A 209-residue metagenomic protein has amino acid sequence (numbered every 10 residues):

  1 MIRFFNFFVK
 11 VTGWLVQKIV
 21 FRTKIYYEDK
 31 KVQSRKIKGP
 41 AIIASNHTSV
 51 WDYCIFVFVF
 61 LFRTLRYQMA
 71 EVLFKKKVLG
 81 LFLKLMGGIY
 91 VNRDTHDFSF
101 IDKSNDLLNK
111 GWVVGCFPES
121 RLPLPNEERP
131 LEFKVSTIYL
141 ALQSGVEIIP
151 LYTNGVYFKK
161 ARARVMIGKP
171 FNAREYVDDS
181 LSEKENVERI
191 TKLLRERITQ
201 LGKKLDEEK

Functional and structural regions predicted by a protein language model:
M1-I42, W51-I55, L85-G88, V165 (+1 more regions): Membrane-anchoring hydrophobic helices of lipid-metabolizing enzymes
F4, I101-K209: Non-catalytic C-terminal accessory region of glycerolipid acyltransferases and related lyso-lipid remodeling enzymes
F21-T23, R63-L65, M86, W112 (+1 more regions): A structural micro-motif
K24-Y26, T95-F100: Glycine-rich, highly charged phosphate/nucleotide-binding loops
D29, H96, N154: Residue-level "edge-of-site" marker
R35-T95: Catalytic core of membrane glycerolipid acyltransferases/transacylases, capturing the structured, soluble-facing
